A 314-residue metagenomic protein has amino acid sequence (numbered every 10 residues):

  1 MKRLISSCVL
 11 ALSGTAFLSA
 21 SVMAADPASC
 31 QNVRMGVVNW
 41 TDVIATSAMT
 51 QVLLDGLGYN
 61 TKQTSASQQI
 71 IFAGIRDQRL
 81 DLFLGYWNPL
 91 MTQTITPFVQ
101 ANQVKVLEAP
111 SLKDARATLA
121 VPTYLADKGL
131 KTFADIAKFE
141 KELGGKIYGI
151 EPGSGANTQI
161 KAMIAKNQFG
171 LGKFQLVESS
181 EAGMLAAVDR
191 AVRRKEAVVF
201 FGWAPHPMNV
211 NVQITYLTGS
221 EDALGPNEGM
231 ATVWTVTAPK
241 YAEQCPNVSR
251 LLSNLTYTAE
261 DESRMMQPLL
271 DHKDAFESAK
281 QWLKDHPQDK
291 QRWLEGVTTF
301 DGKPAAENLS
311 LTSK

Functional and structural regions predicted by a protein language model:
M23-R34, D55, K138-G144, D289-L294 (+1 more regions): Immediate post-signal peptide segment of exported/extracytoplasmic ligand-binding proteins
P27-D42, Y59-T64, G144-Y148, L252: Short, well-ordered beta-strand elements
S47, A66-N102, G183, A187 (+1 more regions): Pocket-flanking alpha-helical
T50-L57, K141-F174, K284: Ligand-binding cleft/hinge of the Venus flytrap
L80-G85, G155-E221: Ligand-binding pocket segment of bilobal, Venus flytrap-like solute-binding proteins
Q103-P152: A conserved helix-loop-strand patch within extracytoplasmic ligand-binding domains of the periplasmic binding
R116-A126, M230-Q244, Q267-P268: A bilobed periplasmic-binding-protein/Venus flytrap-type ligand-binding module shared by bacterial periplasmic
L255-K314: C-terminal functional modules
